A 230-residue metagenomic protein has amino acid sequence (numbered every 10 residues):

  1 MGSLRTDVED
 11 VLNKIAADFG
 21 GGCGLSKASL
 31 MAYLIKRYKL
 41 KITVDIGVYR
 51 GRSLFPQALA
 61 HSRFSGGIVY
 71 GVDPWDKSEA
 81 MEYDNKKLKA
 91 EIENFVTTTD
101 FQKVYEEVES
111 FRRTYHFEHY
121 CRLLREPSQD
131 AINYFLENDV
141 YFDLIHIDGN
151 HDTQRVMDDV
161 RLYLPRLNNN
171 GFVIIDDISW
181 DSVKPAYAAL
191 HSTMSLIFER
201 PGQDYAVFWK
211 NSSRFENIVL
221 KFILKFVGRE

Functional and structural regions predicted by a protein language model:
M1-V11: N-terminal, positively charged/glycine-rich alpha-helical extensions of SAM-dependent methyltransferases
R5, K14-A17, A28-E230: S-adenosylmethionine/decaboxylated-SAM
G24: Helix-loop module immediately N-terminal to the HCX5R catalytic loop in PTP-like cysteine phosphatase domains
